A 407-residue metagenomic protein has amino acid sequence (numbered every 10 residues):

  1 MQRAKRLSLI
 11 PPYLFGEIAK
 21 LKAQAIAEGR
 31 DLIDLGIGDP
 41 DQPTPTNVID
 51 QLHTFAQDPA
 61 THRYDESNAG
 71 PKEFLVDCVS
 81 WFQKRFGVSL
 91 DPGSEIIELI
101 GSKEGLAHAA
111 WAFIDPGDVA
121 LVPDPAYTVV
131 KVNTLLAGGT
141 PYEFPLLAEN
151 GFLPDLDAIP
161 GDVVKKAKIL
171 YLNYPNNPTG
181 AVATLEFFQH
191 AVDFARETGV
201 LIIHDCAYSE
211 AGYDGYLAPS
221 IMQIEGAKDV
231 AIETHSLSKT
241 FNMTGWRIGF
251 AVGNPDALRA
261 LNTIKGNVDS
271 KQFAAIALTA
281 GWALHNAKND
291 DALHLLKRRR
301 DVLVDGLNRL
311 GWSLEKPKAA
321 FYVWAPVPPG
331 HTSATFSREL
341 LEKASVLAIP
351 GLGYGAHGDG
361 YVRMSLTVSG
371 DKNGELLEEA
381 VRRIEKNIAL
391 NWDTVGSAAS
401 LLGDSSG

Functional and structural regions predicted by a protein language model:
Q2-G101, H108, A283-N286, L390-N391 (+1 more regions): N-terminal small-domain helix-loop-helix segment of the aminotransferase-like
A25-E28, A137, E197-T198, L310 (+1 more regions): Helix C-cap/helix->beta junction micro-motif
T61-D193, E210-A211, A218-I224, L377 (+2 more regions): Conserved core of the PLP fold type I
G139, E197-V200, K228-D229: A short helix->loop->beta-strand "cap" motif at the edges of active sites that frequently abuts
I224, K228-K297, V304-L307, R382 (+2 more regions): Conserved core segment of the aminotransferase class I/II
G281, L296-V304, L314-P326, G358: Conserved glycine-rich beta-strand-loop-beta hairpin in the small C-terminal domain of fold type I
E339-A348, Y354-G407: PLP-dependent enzyme catalytic core of the Aspartate aminotransferase-like
